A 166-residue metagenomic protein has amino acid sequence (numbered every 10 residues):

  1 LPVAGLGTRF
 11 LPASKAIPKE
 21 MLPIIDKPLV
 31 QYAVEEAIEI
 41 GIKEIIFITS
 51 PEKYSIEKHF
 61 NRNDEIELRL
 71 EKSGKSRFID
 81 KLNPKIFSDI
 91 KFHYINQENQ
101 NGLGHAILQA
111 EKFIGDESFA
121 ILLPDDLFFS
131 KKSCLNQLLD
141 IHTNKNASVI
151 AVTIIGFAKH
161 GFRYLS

Functional and structural regions predicted by a protein language model:
L1-K75, F92, S133-Q137: N-terminal glycine-rich phosphate-binding loop and ensuing alpha1 helix
I46, Y164-S166: Structured core elements
I66-R69, S76-Y164: Conserved beta-loop-beta/alpha segment of the NTase-like Rossmann-fold superfamily that binds/positions NTPs
